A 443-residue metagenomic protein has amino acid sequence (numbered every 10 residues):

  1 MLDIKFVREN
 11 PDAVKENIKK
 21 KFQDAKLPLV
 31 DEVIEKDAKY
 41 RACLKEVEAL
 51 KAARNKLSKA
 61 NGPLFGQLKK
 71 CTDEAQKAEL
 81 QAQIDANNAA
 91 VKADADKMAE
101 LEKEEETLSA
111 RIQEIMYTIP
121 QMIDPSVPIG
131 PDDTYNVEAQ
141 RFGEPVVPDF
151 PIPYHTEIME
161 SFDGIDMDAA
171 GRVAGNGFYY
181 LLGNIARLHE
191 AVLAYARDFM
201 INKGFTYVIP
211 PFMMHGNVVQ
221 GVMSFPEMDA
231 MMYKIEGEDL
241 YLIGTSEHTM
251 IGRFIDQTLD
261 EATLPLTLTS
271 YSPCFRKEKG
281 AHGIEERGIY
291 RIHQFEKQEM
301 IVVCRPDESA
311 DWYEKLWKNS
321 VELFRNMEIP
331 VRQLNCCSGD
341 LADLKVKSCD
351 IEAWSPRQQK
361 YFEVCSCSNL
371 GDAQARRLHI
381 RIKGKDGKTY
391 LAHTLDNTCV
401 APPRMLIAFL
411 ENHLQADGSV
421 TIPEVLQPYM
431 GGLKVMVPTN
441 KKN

Functional and structural regions predicted by a protein language model:
M1-P145, E160, G164: N-terminal alpha-helical targeting/anchoring segments
L27, R141-N443: TRNA-recognition modules of translation machinery and tRNA-sensing kinases, especially anticodon-binding
